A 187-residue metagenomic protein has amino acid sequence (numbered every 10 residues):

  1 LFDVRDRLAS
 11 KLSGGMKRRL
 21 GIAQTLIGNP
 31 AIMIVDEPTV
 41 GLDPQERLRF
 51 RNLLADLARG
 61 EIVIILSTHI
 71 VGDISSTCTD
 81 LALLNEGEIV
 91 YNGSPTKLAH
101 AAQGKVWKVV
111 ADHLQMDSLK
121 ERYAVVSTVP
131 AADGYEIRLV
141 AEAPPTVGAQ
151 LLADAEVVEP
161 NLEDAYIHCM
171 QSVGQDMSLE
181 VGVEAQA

Functional and structural regions predicted by a protein language model:
L1, R59, G104-W107, Q171 (+1 more regions): Residue-level marker of structural boundaries
L1-N85, Y91: ABC transporter nucleotide-binding domains
G21, Q103, A124, M170-Q171: A generic structural signal for secondary-structure junctions that act as hinges or helix/strand caps at the edges
A23, R51, A99, E163-I167: Conserved protein kinase catalytic domain
P38, G104, D154: Conserved short-loop catalytic and cofactor-binding motifs
R51-E142: ABC transporter nucleotide-binding domain
S127, D133-A187: C-terminal coupling/interaction segments
